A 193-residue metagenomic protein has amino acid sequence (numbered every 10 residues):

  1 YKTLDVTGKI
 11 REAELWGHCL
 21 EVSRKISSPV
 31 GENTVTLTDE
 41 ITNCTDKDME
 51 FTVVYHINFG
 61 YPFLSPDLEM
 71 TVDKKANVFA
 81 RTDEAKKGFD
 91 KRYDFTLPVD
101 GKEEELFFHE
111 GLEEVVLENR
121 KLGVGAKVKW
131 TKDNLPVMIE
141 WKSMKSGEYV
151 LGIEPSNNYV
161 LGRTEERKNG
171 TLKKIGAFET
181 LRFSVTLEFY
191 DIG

Functional and structural regions predicted by a protein language model:
Y1-P29: Extended, loop-rich substrate-binding clefts of extracytoplasmic carbohydrate-active enzymes
T3-D5, E21-S23, T34-T36, L112-E114 (+2 more regions): Intrinsic-disorder/low-complexity, polar/charged segments enriched in Ser/Thr/Lys/Arg/Asp/Glu/Gln
L20, E32-M70: Acidic (Asp/Glu-rich), glycine- and aromatic
I26, E40-T42, L187: Hydrophobic beta-strand positions in extracellular immunoglobulin-like domains
I26-N33, K174-A177: Short, solvent-exposed beta-strand/turn "edge" segments of beta-rich domains on protein surfaces
T42-K47, R120, Y190-I192: Short solvent-exposed strand-capping/beta-turn motif centered on an Asx-Ser/Thr pair
D48-M49, N58-K132: Active-site/ligand-binding surface loops and adjacent short beta/alpha elements that line catalytic pockets across
V124-G193: Active-site pocket scaffolds in enzymes
